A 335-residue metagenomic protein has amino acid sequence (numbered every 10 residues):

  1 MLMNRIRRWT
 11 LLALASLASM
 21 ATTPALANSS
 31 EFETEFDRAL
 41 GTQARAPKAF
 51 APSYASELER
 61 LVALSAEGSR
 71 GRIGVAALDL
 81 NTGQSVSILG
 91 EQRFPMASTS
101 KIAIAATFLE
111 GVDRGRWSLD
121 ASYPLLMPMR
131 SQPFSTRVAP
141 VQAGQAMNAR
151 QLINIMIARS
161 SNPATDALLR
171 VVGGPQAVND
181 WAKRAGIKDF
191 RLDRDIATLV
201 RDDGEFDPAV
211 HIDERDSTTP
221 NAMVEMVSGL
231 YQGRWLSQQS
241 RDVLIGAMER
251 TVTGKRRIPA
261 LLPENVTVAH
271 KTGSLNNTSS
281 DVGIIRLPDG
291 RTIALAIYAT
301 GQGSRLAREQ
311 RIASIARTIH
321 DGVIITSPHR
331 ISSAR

Functional and structural regions predicted by a protein language model:
L2-A13: Bacterial N-terminal signal peptides that target proteins for export
L12-A21: Bacterial N-terminal signal peptides
A27-R60, S65, R170-V171, P175 (+2 more regions): Structured C-terminal helix/loop/strand segments within mature extracytoplasmic catalytic/sensor domains
R45-P52, S87-P95, R137-A143, Q151-I155 (+4 more regions): Second-shell loop/turn segments in exported
E57-G90, I285-R286: A short, well-structured edge-of-sheet supersecondary motif
R72, Q145, I153, D166-V227: Mid-domain, small-residue-enriched loop/turn segments at the edges of structured enzyme/sensor domains
G83, P95-L125, L295: Active-site SXXK
E110-M129, P175, N179, S237-S240: Short, well-structured active-site flanking segments
